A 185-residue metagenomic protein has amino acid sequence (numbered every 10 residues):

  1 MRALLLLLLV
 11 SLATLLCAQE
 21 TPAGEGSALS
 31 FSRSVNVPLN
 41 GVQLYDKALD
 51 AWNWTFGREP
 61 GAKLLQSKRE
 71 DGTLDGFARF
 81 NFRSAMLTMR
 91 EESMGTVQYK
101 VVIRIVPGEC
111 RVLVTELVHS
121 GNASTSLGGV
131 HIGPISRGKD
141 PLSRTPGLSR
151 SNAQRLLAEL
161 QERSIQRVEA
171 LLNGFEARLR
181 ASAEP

Functional and structural regions predicted by a protein language model:
M1-L4: Positively charged n-region of N-terminal signal peptides that target proteins for export
Q19-P185: Ser/Thr-rich, low-complexity intrinsically disordered terminal regions
